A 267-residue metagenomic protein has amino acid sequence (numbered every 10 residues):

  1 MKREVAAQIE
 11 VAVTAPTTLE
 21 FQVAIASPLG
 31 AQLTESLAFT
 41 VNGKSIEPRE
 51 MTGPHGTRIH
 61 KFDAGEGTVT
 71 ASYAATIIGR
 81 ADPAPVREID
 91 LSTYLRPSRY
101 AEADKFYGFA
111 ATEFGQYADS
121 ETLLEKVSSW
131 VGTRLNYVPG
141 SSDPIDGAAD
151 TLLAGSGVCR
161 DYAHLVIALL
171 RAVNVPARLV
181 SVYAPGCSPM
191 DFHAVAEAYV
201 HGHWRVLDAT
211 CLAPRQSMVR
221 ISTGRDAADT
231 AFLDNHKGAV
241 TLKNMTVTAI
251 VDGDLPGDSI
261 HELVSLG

Functional and structural regions predicted by a protein language model:
M1-R80: Intrinsically disordered, low-complexity N-terminal segments that are enriched in acidic
V13, A71, A81, P85 (+4 more regions): Secondary-structure boundary elements
F21, A64, G79, Q116 (+5 more regions): Generic structural "secondary-structure junction" signal
F21, P83-I89, D208: Short, charged, solvent-exposed linker or helix-capping segments at domain edges/interfaces that act as flexible hinges
T57, D90, G147, G202 (+1 more regions): Residue-level signal for pocket-adjacent positions within structured domains
R80-A81, R205: Short, charged/polar, Gly/Pro-enriched secondary-structure boundary elements
S129, D161-T241: Hydrophobic/aromatic-rich core segments of domains that either
